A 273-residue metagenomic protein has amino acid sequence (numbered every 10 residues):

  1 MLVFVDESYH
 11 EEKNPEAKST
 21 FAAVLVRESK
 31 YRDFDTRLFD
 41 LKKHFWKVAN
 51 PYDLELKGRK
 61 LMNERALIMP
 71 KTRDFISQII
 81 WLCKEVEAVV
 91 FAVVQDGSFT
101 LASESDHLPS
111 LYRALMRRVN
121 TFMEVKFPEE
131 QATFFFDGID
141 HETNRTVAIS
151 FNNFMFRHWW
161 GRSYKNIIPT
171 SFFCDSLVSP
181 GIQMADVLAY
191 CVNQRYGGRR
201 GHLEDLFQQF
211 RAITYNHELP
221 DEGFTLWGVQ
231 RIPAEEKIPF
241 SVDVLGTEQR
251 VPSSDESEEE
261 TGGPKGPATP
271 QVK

Functional and structural regions predicted by a protein language model:
M1-K273: Phosphate-ester processing/binding pockets and catalytic centers
